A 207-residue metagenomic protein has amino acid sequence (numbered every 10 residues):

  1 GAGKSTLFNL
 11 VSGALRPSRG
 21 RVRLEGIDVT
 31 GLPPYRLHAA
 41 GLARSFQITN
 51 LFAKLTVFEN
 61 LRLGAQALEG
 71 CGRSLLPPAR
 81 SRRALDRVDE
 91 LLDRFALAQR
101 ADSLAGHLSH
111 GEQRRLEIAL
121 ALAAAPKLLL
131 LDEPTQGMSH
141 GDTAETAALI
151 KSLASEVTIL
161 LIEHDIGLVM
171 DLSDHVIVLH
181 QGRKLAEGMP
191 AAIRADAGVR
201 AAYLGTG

Functional and structural regions predicted by a protein language model:
G1-G207: Glycine-rich phosphate-binding loops of nucleotide-dependent enzymes
